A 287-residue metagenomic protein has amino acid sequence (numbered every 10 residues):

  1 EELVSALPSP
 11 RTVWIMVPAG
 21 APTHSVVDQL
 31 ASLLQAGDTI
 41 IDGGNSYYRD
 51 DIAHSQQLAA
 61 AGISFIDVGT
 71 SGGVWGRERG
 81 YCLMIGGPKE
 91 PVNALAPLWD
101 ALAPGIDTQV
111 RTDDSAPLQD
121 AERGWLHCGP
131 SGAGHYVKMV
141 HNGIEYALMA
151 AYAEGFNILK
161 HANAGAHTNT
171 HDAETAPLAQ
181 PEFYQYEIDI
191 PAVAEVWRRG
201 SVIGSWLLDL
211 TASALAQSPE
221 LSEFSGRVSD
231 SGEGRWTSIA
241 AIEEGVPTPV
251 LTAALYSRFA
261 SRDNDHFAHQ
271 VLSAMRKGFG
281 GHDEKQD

Functional and structural regions predicted by a protein language model:
E1, S71, A254-L255: Residue-level "edge-of-site" marker
E1-L34, A53-I63: Conserved N-terminal Rossmann-fold NAD(P) cofactor-binding segment
A6, R77-E78, A260-S261: Short Asp/Glu-rich motifs
P10-T12, G80-L83, N264-H266: Short low-complexity, flexible loop/linker segments enriched in glycine and/or proline with clustered acidic
H24-V26, I41, Y47-G165: Rossmann-fold dinucleotide-binding core
D38: Glycine-centered, small-residue-biased loops immediately flanking beta-strands in adenine/cofactor-binding cores
D100, I106-M139, M149-D287: NAD(P)-dependent Rossmann-like dehydrogenase/reductase catalytic/cofactor-binding core
